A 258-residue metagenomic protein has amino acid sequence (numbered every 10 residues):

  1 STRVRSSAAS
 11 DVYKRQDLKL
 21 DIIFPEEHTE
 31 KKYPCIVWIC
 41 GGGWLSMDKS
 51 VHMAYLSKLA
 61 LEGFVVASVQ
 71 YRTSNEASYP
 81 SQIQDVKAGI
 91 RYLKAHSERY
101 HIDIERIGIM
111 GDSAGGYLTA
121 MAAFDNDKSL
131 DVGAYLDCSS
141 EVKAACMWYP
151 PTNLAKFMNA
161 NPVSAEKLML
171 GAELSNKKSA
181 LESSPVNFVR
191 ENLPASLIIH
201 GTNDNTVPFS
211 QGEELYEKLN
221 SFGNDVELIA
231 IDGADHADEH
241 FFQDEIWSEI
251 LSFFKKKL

Functional and structural regions predicted by a protein language model:
S1-A9, Y13: Single conserved hydrophobic/aromatic residue that forms the stacking wall/gate of nucleotide- or nucleobase-binding
D21, I199, F209-L258: C-terminal catalytic histidine-bearing segment of alpha/beta-hydrolase fold enzymes
K31-G42: Short beta-strand element of the alpha/beta-hydrolase
K49-A67: Short amphipathic alpha-helix adjacent to the substrate-entry channel of hydrolases
A77-E98: Alpha/beta-hydrolase active-site loop
R91-N159: Primarily recognizes the serine-hydrolase "nucleophile elbow" in alpha/beta-hydrolase and SGNH/GDSL folds
K156-F188: Mobile cap/lid helix-loop segments that gate and shape the active-site cleft of serine hydrolases
I198-H200, D204: Short beta-strand/loop motif that positions the catalytic acidic residue of the alpha/beta-hydrolase fold
